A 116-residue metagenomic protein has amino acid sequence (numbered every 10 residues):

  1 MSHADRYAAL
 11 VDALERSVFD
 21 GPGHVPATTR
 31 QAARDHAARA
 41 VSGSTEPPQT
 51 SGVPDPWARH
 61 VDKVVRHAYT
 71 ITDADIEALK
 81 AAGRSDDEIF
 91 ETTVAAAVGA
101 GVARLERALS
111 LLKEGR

Functional and structural regions predicted by a protein language model:
M1-R116: Hydrophobic alpha-helical segments
